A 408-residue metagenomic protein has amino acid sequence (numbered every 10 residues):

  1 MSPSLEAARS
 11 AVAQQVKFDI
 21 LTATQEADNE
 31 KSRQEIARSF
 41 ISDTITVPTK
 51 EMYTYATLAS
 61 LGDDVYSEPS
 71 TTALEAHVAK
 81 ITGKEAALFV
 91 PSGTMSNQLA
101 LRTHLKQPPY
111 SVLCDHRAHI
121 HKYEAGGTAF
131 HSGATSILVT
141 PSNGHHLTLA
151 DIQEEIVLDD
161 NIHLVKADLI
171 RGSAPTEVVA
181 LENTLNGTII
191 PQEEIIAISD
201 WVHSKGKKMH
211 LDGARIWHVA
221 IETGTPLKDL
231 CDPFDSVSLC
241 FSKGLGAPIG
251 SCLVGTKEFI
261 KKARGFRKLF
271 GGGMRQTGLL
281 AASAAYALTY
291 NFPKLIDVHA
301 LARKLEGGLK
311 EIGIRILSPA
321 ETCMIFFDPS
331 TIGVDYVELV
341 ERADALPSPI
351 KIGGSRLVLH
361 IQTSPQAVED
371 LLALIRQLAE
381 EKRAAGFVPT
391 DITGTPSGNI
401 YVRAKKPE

Functional and structural regions predicted by a protein language model:
S2-T363, A367, L371-E408: Conserved PLP-enzyme active-site core in the AAT-like
